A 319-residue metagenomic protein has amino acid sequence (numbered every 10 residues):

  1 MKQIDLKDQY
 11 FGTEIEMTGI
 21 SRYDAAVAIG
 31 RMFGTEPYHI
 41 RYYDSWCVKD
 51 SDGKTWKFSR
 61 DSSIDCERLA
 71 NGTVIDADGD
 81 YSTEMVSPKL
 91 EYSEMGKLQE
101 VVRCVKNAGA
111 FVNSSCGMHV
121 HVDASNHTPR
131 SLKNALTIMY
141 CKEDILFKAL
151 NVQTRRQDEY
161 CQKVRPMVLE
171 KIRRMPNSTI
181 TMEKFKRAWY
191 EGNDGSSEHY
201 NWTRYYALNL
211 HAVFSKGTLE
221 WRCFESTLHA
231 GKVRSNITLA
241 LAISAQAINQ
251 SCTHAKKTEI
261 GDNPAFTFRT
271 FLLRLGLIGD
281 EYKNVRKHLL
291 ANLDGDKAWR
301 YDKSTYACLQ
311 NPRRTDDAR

Functional and structural regions predicted by a protein language model:
M1-F111, S125-R319: C-terminal accessory/tail domains of diverse enzymes
S114-M118, V122: Short, conserved phosphate-binding/catalytic loop or strand-edge motifs used in phosphoryl-/nucleotidyl-transfer
